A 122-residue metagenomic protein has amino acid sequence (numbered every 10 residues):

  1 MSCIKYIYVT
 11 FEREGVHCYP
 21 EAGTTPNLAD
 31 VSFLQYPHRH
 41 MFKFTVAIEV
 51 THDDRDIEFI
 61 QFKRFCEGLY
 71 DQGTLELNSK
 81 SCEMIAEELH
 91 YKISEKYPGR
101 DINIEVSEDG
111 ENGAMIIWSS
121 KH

Functional and structural regions predicted by a protein language model:
M1-H122: Charge-rich, low-complexity N-terminal segments
